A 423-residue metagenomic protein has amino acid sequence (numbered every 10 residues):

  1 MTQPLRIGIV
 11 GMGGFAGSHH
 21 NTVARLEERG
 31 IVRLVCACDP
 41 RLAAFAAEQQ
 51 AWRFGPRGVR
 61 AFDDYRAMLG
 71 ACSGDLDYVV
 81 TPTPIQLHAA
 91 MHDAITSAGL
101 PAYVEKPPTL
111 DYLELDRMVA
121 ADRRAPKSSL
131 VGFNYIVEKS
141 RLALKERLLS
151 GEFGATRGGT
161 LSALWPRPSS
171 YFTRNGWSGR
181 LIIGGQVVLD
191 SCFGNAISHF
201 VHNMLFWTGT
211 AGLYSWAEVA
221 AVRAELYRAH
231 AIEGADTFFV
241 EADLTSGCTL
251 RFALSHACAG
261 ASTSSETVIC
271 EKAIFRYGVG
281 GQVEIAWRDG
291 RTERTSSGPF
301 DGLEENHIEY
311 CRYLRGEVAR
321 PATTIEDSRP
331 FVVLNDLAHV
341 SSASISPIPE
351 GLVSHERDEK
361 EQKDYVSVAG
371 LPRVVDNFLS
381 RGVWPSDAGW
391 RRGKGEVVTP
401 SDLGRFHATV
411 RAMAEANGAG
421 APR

Functional and structural regions predicted by a protein language model:
M1-P56, M413, P422: N-terminal Rossmann-like dinucleotide-binding module
F15, L130, Y135-V222, R228-A231: Predominantly a Rossmann-like dinucleotide-binding segment in NAD(P)-dependent oxidoreductases
V35, V59, D77: Conserved acidic residues
E48-R57, R117, A121-A125: Short, conserved SAM-binding/catalytic segment of Class I S-adenosyl-L-methionine-dependent methyltransferases
R60-D64: Short acidic-hydrophobic, aromatic-tinged amphipathic segments that line or gate anion-handling sites
Y65-D75: Short amphipathic alpha-helix with an adjacent loop that forms part of the alpha/beta core around
D77-Y78, P84-I136: Beta-strand-loop-alpha-helix segment that lines the small-molecule cofactor/substrate pocket of alpha/beta enzymes
L189, N195-P321, I325, V332-V340 (+1 more regions): Contiguous beta-strand/loop segments that form the cofactor/metal-binding neighborhood of enzyme cores
